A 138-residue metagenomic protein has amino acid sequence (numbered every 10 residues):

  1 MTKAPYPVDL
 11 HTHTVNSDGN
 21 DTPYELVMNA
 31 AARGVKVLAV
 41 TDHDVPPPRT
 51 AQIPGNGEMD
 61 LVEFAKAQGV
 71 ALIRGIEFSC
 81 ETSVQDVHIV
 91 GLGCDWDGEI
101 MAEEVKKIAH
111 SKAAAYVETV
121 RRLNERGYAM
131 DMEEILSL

Functional and structural regions predicted by a protein language model:
M1-Q85: An N-terminally biased module of ancient metal coordination in phosphate/nucleic-acid-related enzymes
D60-L138: Extended substrate/RNA-proximal surfaces in nucleic-acid metabolism proteins
